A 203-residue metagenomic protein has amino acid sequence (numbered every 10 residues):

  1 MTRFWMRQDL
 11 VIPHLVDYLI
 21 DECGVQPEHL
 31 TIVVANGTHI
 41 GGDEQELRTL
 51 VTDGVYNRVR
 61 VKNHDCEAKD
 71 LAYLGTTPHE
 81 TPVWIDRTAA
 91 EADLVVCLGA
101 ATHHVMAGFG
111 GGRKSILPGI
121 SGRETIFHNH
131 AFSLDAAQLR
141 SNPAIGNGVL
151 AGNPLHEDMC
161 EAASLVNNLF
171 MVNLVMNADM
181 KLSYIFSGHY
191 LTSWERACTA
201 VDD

Functional and structural regions predicted by a protein language model:
M1-D43, D203: N-terminal active-site beta-alpha-beta segment that forms phosphate/nucleotide-binding and substrate-recognition loops
T2-R3, A35-N36, H64-C66, L98-A101 (+4 more regions): Fold-independent oxyanion-binding glycine-rich loops and adjacent beta-strand/coil segments at enzyme active sites
P13-D21, E46-V55, G111-G122: A glycine- and small-aliphatic-rich helix-loop capping segment at beta-alpha/alpha-beta transitions that lines
Q26-L30, Y56-R58, A90-L94, G111-G112 (+2 more regions): Short coil/turn connectors at secondary-structure junctions
L30-T49, K62-K69, L134-A136, L174-S183: Short connector loops at secondary-structure junctions
G42-G110: An acidic, phosphate/nucleotide-engaging active-site surface
T81-L150, H156: Divalent-metal (Mg2+/Mn2+/Ca2+)-assisted nucleotide/phosphate chemistry catalytic cores
S141-D203: Membrane-embedded hairpin module used as a gating/binding unit in multi-pass transport and secretion proteins
